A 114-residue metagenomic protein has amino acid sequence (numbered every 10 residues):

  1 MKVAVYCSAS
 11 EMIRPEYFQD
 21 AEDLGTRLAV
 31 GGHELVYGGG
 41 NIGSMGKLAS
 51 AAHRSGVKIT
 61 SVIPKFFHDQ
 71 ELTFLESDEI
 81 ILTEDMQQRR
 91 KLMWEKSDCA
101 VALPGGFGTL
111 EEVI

Functional and structural regions predicted by a protein language model:
M1-K96, V113: A cross-family phosphate/adenosyl-ligand binding-site feature
S8-A9, P104-G106: Short glycine-/small-residue-rich Rossmann-like dinucleotide-binding loops
T83-E84, G105-F107: N-terminal glycine-rich "phosphate-gripper" loop used for MgATP/nucleotide binding and carboxylate activation
A100: Hydrophobic acceptor-binding patch used for acceptor engagement in glycosyltransferases
